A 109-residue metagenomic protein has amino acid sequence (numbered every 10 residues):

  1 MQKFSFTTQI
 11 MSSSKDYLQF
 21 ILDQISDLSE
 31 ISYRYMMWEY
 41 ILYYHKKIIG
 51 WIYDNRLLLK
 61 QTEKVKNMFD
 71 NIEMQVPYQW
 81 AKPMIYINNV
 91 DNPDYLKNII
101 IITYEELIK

Functional and structural regions predicted by a protein language model:
M1-K109: Charge-dense, helix-prone N-terminal extensions
